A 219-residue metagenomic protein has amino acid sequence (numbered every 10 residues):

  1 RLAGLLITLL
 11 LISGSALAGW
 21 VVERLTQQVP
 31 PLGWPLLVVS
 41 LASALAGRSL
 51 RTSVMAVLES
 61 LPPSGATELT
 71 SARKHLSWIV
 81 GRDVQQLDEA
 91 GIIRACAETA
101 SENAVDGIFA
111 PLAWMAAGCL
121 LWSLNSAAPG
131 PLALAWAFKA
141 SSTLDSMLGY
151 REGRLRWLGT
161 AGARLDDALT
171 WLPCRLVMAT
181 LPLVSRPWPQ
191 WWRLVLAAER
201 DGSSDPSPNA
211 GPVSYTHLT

Functional and structural regions predicted by a protein language model:
R1-C174, M178, D201-S204, P208-A210: "…together with the soluble PPM/PP2C metallo-phosphatase catalytic core" -> "…together with the soluble PPM/PP2C
S146-L148, P187-W191: Short acidic/glycine-rich loop or secondary-structure boundary segments that cap or lie
W157-L158, L183-P187: Short alpha-helical linear motifs
L181, S185, W192-P206: Histidine/acidic-rich helix-loop-helix segments that form or flank divalent-metal centers in metalloenzyme catalytic
T216-T219: Conserved small/polar residues in nucleotide/adenosyl-binding loops
